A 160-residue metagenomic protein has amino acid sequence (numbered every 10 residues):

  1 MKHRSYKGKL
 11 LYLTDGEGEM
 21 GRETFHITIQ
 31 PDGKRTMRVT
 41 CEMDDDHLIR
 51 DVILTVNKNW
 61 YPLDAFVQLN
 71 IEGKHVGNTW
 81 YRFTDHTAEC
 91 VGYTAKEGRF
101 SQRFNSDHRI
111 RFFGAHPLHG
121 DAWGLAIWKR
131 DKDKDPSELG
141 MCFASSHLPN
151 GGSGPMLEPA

Functional and structural regions predicted by a protein language model:
M1-R22, R82-A160: Solvent-exposed helix/loop surface patches that form functional interfaces
K2-T55: N-terminal ordered "arm"
M43-F100: Hydrophobic/aromatic-rich structural module bridging two neighboring secondary-structure elements via a short loop
